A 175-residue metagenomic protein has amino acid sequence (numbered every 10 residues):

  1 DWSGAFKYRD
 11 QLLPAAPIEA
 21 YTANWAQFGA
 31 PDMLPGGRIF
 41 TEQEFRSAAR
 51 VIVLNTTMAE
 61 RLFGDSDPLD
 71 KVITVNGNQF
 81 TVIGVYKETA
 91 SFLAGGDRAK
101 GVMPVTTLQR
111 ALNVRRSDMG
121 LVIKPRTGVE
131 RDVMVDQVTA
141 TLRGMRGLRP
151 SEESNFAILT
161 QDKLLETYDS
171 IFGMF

Functional and structural regions predicted by a protein language model:
D1-S3: Membrane-proximal extracellular/periplasmic loop immediately following the first transmembrane helix
A5, D70-T74, A157: Residue-level detector of beta-strand face positions
A5-R9, A90-A94, E166-Y168: A short acidic, helix-capping loop that chelates divalent metal ions and anchors anionic groups
K7-Q11, N76-N78: Short strand-coil-strand connectors
Q11-L12, S151: Membrane-proximal juxtamembrane linkers immediately C-terminal to transmembrane helices
P17-E19, A23-Q43, A48-S151: Mid-to-C-terminal secondary-structure elements that act as membrane-proximal/extracytoplasmic interface segments
V138, R149-F175: Peri-transmembrane interface segments
